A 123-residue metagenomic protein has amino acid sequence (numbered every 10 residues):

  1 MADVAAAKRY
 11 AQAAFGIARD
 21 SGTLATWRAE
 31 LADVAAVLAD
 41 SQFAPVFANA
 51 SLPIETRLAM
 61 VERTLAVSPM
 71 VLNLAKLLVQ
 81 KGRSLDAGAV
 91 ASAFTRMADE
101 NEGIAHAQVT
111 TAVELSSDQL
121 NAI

Functional and structural regions predicted by a protein language model:
M1-I123: Elongated, mostly alpha-helical coiled-coil "stalk/stator" tethers of large membrane protein machines
